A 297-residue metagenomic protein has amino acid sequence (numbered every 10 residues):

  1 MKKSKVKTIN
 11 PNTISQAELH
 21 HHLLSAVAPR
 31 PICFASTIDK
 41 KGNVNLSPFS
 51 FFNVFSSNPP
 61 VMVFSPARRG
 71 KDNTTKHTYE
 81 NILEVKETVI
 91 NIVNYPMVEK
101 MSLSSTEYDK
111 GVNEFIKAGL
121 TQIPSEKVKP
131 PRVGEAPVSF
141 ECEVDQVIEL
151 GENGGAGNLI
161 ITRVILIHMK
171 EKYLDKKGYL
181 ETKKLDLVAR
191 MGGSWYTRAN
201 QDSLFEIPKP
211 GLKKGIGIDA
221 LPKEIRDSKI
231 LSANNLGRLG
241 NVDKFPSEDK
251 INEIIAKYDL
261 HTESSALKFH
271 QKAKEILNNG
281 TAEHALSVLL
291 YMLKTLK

Functional and structural regions predicted by a protein language model:
K2-K297: Basic, polyanion-binding surface patches
